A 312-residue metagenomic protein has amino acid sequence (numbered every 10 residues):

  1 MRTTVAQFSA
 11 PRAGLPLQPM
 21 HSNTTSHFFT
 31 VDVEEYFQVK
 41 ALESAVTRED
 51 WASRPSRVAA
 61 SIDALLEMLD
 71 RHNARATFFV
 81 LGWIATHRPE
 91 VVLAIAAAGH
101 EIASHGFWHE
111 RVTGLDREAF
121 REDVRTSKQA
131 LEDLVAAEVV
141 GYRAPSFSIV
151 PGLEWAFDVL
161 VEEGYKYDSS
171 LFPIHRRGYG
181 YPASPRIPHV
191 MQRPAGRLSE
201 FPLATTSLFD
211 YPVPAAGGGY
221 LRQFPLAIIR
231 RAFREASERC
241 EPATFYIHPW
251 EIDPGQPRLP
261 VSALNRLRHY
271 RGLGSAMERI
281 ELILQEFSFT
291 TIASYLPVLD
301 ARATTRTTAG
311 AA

Functional and structural regions predicted by a protein language model:
P16-Q18: Short, positively charged and aromatic/hydrophobic N-terminal segments
H21, R71-H72, Q223-A312: C-terminal domain-boundary segment and adjacent tail
H21-E101: Active-site beta->alpha N-cap acidic-glycine motif
D32, L69, H105, Y142 (+4 more regions): Conserved, mostly hydrophobic/aromatic
R48-S56, V80-L81, W108-F120, P145-S148 (+2 more regions): The substrate-binding groove and active-site-proximal loops of carbohydrate-active enzymes, especially glycoside
I62-L66, P89-V92, R121-K128, F157 (+2 more regions): Generic structural signal for well-ordered alpha-helices, preferentially at hydrophobic/aromatic core positions
H72-L153, Y165, S170-R177, G196-R197 (+1 more regions): Metal-dependent polysaccharide deacetylase catalytic core of the NodB/CE4 family, i.e., the active-site-bearing domain
D133, A137-V140, A144-E241, F245: Active-site-adjacent pocket scaffolds in enzyme catalytic domains
